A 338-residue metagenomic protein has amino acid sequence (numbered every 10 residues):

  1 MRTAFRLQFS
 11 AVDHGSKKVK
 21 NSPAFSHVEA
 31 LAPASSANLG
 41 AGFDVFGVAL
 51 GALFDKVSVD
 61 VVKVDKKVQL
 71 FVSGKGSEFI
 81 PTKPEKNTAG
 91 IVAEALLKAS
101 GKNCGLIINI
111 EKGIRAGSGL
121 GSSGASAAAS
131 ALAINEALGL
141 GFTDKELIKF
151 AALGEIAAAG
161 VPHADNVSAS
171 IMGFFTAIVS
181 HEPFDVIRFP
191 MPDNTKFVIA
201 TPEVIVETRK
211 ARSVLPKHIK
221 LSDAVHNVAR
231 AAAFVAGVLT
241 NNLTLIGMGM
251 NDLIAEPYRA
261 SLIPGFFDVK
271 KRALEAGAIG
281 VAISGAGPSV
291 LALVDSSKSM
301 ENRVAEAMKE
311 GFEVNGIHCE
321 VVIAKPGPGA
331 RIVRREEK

Functional and structural regions predicted by a protein language model:
F5, A11, G15-S118, L132 (+5 more regions): ATP-binding N-lobe of GHMP and related small-molecule kinases
A34, A52, F174, T201-V206 (+3 more regions): Glycine-rich beta-alpha junction loops
D44-V48, I156-V161, D165-S168, F184-P190 (+2 more regions): A generic local secondary-structure boundary/capping motif
D60, S170-H181, A292-D295, V333-R335: Short beta-strand-to-turn element immediately C-terminal to the catalytic PLP-Schiff-base lysine in fold type I
D65-V68, T208, K298-V304: Short, conserved charged micro-motifs
N103-P183: Gly/Ser-rich oxyanion-binding loop with an adjacent helix/lid that shapes the negatively charged ligand pocket
D193-K271, E275: Acyltransferase
V238-K338: Glycine-rich, charge-dense phosphate/pyrophosphate-binding loop(s) and the adjacent flexible "lid"/catalytic subdomain
